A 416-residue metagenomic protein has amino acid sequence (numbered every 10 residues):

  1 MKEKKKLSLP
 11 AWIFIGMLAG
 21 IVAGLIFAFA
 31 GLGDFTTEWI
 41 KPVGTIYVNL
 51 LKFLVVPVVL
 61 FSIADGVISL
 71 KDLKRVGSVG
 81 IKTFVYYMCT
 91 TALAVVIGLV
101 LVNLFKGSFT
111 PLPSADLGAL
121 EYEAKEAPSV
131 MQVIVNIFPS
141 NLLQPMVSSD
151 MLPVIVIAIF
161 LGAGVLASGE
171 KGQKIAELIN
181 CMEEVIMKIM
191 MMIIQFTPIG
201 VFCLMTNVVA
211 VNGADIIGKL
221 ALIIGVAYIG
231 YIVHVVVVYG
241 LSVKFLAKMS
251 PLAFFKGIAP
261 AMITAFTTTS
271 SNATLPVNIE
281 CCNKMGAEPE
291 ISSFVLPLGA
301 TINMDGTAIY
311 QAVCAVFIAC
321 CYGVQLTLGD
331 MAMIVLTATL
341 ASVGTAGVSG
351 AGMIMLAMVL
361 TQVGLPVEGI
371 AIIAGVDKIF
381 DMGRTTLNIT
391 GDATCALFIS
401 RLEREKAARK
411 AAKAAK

Functional and structural regions predicted by a protein language model:
K4, P10-F14, I21-G33, V48-L51 (+3 more regions): Signature of multi-pass transmembrane helix bundles
L32-W39, G77, A214-L222, K248-A259 (+2 more regions): Membrane-water interface of transmembrane alpha-helices in multipass transporters/channels
K52, I81, V85, A221-G225 (+4 more regions): Internal alpha-helical transmembrane segments of multi-pass membrane proteins, especially GPCRs
I68-R75, T110, S168-Q173, C181-E184 (+6 more regions): Juxtamembrane helix-boundary/capping and inter-helix hinge elements in multi-pass membrane proteins
R75-K82, K188-Q195, K284-A300, L328-D330 (+2 more regions): Membrane-interface alpha-helices at helix entry/exit sites of multi-pass transporters
F255-Q311, L336-M353, V376-F398: Alpha-helical membrane segments and immediately flanking helix-loop junctions that form or couple to the substrate/ion
A312-K416: Transmembrane alpha-helical segments and their short flanking loops that form helix-hairpins/helix-helix interfaces
